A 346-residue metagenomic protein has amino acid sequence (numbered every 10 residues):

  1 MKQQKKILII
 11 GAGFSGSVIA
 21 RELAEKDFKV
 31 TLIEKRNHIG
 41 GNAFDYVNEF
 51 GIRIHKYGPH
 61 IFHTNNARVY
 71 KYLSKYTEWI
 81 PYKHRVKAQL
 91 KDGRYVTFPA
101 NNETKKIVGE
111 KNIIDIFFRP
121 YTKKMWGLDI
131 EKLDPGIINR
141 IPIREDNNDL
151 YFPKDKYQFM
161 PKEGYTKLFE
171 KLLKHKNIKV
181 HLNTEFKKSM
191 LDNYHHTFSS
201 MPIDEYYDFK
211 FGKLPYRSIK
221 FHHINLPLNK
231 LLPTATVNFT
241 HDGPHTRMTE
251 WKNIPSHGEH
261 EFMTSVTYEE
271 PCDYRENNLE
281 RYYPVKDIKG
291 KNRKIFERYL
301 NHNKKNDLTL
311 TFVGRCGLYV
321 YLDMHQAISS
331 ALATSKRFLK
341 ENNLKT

Functional and structural regions predicted by a protein language model:
K5, D27, K176, N193-H195 (+1 more regions): Short, well-ordered alpha-helix to beta-strand connector turns
K5-L32: N-terminal Rossmann-like FAD-binding beta1-loop-alpha1 element of flavoenzymes
G11, K83, V180-T184: Short loop/edge segments at beta-strand edges and connector loops that shape dinucleotide/nucleotide cofactor-binding
R21, E25, D45, K174 (+3 more regions): Short, well-ordered alpha-helices that flank and scaffold nucleotide-derived cofactor binding pockets
A24-E49: Glycine-rich FAD pyrophosphate-binding loop
F50-N112: Dinucleotide-binding Rossmann-like beta1-alpha1 core, especially the glycine-rich loop that anchors the ADP
K91-H196, S200-F209: Active-site/ligand-binding neighborhood in enzyme catalytic cores
Y194-H195, D204-L344: C-terminal segments that line or cap access tunnels to active or ligand-binding sites in enzymes and enzyme-associated
